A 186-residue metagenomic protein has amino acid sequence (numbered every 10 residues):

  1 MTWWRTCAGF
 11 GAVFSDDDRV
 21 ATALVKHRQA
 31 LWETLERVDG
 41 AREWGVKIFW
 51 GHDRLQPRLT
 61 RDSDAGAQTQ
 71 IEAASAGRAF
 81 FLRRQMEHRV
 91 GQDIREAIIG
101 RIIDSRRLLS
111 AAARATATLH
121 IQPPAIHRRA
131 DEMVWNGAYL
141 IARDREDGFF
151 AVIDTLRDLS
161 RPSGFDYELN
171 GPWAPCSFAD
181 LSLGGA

Functional and structural regions predicted by a protein language model:
M1-V134, D144-A186: Long, contiguous binding/interaction regions
A138-L140: Short hydrophobic/aromatic beta-strand micro-patches that form the beta-sheet surface supporting nucleotide- or nucleic
